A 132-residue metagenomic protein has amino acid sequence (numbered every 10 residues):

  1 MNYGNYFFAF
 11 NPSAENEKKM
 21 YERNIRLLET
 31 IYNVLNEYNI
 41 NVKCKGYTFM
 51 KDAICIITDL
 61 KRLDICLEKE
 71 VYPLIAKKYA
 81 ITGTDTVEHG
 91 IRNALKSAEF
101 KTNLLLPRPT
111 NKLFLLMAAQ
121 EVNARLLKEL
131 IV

Functional and structural regions predicted by a protein language model:
M1-A9: CheY-like receiver
F10-N11, E15-Y72: AAA+ P-loop NTPase domains with strong preference for DNA replication initiators and clamp-loader complexes
L27, G46, G83, V87-G90: Helical mechanochemical/support elements of P-loop NTPase systems and associated helical scaffolds
I40, I81-T84: Alpha-helix boundary/capping and short turn/kink residues
K69, K77, I81, E88-K96 (+1 more regions): C-terminal engagement/docking regions of AAA+ P-loop ATPases
